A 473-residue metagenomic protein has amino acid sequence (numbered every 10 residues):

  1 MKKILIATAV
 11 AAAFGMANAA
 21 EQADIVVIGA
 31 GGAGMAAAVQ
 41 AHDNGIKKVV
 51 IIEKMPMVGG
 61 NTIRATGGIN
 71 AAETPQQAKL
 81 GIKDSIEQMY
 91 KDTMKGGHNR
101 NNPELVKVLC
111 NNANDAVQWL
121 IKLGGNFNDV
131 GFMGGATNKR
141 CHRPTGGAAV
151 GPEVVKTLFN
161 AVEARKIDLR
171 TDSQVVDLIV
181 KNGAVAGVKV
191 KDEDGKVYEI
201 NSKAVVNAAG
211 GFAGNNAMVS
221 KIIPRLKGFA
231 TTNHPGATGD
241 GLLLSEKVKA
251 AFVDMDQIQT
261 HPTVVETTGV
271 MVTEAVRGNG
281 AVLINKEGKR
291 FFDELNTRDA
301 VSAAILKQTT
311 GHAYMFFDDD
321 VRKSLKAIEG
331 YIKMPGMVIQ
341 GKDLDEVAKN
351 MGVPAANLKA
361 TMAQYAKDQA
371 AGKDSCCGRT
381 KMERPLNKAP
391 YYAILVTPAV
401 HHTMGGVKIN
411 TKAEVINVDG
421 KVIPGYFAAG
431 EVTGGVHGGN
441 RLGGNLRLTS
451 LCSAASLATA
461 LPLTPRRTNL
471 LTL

Functional and structural regions predicted by a protein language model:
M1-A20: Gram-negative bacterial Sec-dependent N-terminal signal peptides
A20-A33, V50: Beta1/beta-strand and adjacent pyrophosphate-binding region of the FAD-binding site in flavoprotein oxidoreductases
E21-A23, E193-A204, V422: Core beta-strand elements of the Rossmann-like FAD/NAD(P) dinucleotide-binding domain in flavoenzyme oxidoreductases
K48, K54-D168, D172-D177, A217 (+3 more regions): Conserved N-terminal/central alpha/beta ligand/cofactor-binding core
D177, N357-V436, N440: A glycine-rich dinucleotide-binding beta-alpha-beta segment and adjacent secondary-structure elements that constitute
K196, I200-V265, G269, R447 (+1 more regions): Glycine-rich loop(s) and the adjacent beta-strand/alpha-helix scaffold that form part
L242-A355: An anion/pyrophosphate-binding glycine-rich loop and adjacent beta-alpha core in soluble alpha-beta enzymes
L244-A251, P354, K359, S450-T468: Internal hydrophobic alpha-helix adjacent to the cofactor/substrate pocket in enzyme cavities
